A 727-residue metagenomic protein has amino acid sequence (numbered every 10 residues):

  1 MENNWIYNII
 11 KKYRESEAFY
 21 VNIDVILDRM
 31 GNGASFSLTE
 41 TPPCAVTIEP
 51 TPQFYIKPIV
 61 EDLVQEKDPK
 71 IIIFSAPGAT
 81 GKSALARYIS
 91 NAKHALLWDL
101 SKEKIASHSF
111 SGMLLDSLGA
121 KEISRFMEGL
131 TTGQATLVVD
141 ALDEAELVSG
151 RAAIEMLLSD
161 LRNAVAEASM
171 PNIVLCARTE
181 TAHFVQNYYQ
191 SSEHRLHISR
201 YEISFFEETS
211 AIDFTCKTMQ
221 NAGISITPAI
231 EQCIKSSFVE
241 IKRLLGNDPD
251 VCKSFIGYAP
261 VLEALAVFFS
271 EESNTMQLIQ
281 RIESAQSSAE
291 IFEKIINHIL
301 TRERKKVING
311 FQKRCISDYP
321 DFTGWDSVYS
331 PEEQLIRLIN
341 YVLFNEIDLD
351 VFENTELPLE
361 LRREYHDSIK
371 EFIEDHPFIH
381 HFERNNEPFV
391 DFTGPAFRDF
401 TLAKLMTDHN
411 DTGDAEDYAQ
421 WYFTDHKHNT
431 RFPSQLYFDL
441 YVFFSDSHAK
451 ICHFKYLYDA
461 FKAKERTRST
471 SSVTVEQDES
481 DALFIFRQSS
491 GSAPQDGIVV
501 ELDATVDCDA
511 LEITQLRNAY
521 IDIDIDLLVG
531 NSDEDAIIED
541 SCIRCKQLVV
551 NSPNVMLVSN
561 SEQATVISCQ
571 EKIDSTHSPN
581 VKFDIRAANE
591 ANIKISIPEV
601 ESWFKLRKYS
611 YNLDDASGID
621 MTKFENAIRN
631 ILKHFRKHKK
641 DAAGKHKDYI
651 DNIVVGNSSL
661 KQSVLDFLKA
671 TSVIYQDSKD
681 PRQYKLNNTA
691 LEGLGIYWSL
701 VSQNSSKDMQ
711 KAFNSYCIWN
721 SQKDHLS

Functional and structural regions predicted by a protein language model:
M1-I291, N657-L660, K669-T671: P-loop NTPase signaling cores
N3, Y7-N8, E17, A135 (+5 more regions): Extended amphipathic alpha-helical scaffold segments
L63-K67, L85-K93, F352-Y365, T401-M406: Alpha-helix C-terminal capping segments
F206-T209, C216-G223, P228-F397, T401: Extended hydrophobic
K294, H298-T301, K305, N652-I653 (+4 more regions): C-terminal alpha-helical "lid" subdomain
G394-F397, L402-A403, K679-D708: Short, cationic-aromatic polyanion-contact patches
H646, K685, A712-S715: Soluble N-terminal domains of membrane-associated systems
K707-N720: Helix-turn-helix/homeodomain-like alpha-helical modules used for DNA recognition and transcription-factor dimerization
